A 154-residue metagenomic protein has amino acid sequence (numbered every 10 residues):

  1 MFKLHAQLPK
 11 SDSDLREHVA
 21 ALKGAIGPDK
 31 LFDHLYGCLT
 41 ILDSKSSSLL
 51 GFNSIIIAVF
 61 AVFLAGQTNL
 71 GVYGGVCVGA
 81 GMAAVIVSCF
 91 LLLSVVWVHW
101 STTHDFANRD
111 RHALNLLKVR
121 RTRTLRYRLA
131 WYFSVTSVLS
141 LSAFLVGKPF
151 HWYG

Functional and structural regions predicted by a protein language model:
M1-A6, W152: Short, aromatic- and cysteine-enriched interfacial helices/patches that mediate contacts at lipid membranes
H5-K30, T103-R111: Short, charged cytosolic
K23-I26, T40-I41, V87, A107 (+1 more regions): Residue-level signal for the start and early helices of compact helical domains
P28, N108-Y127: Short membrane-interface loop/juxtamembrane segments of multi-pass integral membrane proteins
K30-D33, G37-T102, R128-G154: Alpha-helical transmembrane segments and their immediate juxtamembrane boundary regions in integral membrane proteins
